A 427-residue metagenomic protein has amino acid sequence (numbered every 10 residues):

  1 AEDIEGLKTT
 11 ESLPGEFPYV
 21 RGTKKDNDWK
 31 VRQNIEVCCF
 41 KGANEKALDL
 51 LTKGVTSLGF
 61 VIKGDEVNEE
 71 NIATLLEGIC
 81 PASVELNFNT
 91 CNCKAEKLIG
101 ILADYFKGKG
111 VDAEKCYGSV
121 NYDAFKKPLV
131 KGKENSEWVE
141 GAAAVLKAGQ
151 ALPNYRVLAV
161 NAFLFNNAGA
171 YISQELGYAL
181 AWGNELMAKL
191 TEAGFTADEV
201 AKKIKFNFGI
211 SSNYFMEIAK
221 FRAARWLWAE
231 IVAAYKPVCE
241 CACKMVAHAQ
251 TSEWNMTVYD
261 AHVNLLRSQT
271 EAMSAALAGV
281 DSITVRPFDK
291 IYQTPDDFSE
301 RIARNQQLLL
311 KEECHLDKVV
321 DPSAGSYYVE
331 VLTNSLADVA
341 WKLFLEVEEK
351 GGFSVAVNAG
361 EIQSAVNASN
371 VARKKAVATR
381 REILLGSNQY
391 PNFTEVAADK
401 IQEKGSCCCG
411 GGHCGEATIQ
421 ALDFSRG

Functional and structural regions predicted by a protein language model:
A1-S211, M245-H248, S282, R286 (+3 more regions): Catalytic alpha/beta active-site cores
V20, K25, A142, L146-Q150 (+8 more regions): Anaerobic metallocofactor- and corrinoid-dependent redox/one-carbon enzyme cores, especially those from methanogenesis
G54, G110, W228, A278 (+3 more regions): Conserved, mostly hydrophobic/aromatic
K109, T191-D198, V232-C239, D317-D321 (+1 more regions): Inter-helical turn/loop segments and adjacent helix faces that build the functional surface of alpha-helical bundle
P153-M187, A272-A324, Y328-A340: Mobile "lid/hinge" segments at catalytic clefts and subdomain interfaces of large enzymes
A170-L176, S211-A223, S252-L265, Q293-A303 (+2 more regions): Short glycine/threonine-rich loop-to-helix capping motif typified by GTGT followed within a few residues by an Asp-Pro
N184, A188-E192, K205-I210, R222-A242 (+2 more regions): Accessory "access/gating" subregions that flank catalytic or transport cores
R301-G427: Catalytic-core signal marking the mid-to-C-terminal active-site face
